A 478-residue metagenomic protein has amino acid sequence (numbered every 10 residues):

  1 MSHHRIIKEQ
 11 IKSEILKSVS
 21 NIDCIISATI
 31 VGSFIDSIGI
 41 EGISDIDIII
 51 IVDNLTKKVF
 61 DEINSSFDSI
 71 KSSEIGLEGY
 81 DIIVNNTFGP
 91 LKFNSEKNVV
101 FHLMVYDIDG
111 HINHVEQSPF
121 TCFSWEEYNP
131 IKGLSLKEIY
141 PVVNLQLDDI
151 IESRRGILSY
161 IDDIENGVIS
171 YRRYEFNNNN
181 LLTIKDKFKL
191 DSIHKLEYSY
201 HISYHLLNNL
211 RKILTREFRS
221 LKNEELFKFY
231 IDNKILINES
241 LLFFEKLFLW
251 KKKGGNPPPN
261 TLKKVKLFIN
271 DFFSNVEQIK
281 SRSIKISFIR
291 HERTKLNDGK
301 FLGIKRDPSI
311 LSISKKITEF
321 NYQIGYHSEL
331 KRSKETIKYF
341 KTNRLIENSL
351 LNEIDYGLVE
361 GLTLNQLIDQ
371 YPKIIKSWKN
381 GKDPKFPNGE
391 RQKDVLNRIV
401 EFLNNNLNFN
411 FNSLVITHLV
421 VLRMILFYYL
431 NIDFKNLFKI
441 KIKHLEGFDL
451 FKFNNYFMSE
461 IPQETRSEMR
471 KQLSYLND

Functional and structural regions predicted by a protein language model:
M1-I7, F60-D191: Conserved NTP/Mg2+-binding pocket subregion across the NTase superfamily
M1-T29, D271-N275: Helical scaffold of the NTase/Pol beta-like nucleotidyltransferase catalytic core
L16-I46, I51-K58: Active-site nucleotide-donor binding segment shared across nucleotidyl transfer reactions
S135-K280: Conserved nucleotidyltransferase catalytic core and NTase-mimicking acidic/glycine-rich helix/loop elements in nucleic
I235, E239-T261, S274-K285, I354-Q366 (+2 more regions): Acidic, low-complexity terminal tails and accessory targeting/binding regions of phosphate-metabolizing enzymes
R282-N343: Active-site-proximal alpha-helix that buttresses catalytic centers in soluble enzyme cores
Y322-L350, K376, F451-D478: Conserved histidine-centered catalytic loops in small-molecule metabolism enzymes
F340-V400: Phosphate-handling substructures
